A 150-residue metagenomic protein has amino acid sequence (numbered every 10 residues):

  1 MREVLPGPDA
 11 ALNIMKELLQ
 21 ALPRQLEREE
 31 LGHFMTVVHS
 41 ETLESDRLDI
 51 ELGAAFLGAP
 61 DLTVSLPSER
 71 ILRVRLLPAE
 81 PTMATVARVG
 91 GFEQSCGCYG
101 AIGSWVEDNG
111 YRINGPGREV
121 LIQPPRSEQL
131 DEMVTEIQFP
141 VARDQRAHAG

Functional and structural regions predicted by a protein language model:
M1-G150: A solvent-exposed interaction/effector surface
